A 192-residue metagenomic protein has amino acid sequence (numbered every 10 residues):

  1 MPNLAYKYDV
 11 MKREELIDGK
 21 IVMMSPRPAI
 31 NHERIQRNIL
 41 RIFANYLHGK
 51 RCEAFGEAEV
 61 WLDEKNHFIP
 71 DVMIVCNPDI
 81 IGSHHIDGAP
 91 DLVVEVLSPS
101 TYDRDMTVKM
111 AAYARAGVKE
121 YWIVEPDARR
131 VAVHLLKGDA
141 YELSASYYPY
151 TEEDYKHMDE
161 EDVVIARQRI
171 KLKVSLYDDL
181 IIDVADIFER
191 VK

Functional and structural regions predicted by a protein language model:
M1-K192: Gly/Pro/Ser/Thr-rich low-complexity, intrinsically disordered segments predominantly at protein N-termini
